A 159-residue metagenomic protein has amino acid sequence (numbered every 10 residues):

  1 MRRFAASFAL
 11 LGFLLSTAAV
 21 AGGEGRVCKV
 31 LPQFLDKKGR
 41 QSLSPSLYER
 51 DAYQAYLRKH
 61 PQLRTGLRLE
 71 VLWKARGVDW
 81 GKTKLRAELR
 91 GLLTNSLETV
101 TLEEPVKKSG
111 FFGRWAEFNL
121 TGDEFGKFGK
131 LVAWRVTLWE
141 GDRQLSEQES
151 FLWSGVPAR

Functional and structural regions predicted by a protein language model:
S7-S16: Bacterial N-terminal signal peptides
G22-S44: A eukaryote-biased signal for short, well-structured alpha-helical docking elements
S42-K82, G113-L120: Contiguous beta-strand segments within globular domains
D79-T99, V136-L138: Extended low-complexity, serine/threonine- and proline-enriched intrinsically disordered segments
E98-S109, S150-L152: Solvent-exposed serine/threonine-rich low-complexity stretches and specific carbohydrate-binding patches
K107-K130: Short, solvent-exposed, Trp/other aromatic-anchored flexible loops in extracytoplasmic proteins
K130-E147: Internal, hydrophobic beta-strand segments that form the core of beta-sheet-rich folds
Q144-R159: Short beta-strand elements
